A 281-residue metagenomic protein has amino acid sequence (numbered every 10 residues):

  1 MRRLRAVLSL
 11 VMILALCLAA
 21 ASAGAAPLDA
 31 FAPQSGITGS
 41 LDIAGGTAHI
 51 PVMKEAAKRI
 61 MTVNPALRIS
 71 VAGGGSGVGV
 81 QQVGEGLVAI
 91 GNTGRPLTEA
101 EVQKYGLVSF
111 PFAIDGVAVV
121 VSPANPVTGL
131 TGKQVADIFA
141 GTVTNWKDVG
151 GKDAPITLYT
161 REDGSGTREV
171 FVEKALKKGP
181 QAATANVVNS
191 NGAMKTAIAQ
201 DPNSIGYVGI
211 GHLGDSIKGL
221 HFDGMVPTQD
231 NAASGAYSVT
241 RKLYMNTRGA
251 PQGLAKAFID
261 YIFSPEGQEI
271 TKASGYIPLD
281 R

Functional and structural regions predicted by a protein language model:
M1-V11: Bacterial N-terminal signal peptides that target proteins for export
S9-A19: Bacterial N-terminal signal peptides
A20-G24: Juxtamembrane cytosolic interface motif at the C-terminal end of transmembrane helices
A25-R281: Exported/periplasmic ABC-transporter solute-binding proteins
